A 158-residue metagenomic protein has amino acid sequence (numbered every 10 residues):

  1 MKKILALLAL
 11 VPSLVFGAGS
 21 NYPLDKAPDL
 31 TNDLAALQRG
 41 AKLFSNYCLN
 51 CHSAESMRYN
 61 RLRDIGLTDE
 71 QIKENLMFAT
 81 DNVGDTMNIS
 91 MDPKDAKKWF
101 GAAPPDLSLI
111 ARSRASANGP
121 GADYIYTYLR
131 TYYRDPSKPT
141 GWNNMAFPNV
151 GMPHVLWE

Functional and structural regions predicted by a protein language model:
M1-T31, E158: Post-cleavage N-terminal segment of exported redox proteins
A18-K42, S53-D64, I72: Electrostatic cytochrome c docking/interface patches
A27, I110-R112, V155: Short strand-loop junctions, especially beta-strand C-caps/beta-turns that link beta-sheets to coils or alpha-helices
K42-S53, A103-R112, Y124-T127: C-type cytochrome heme c attachment motif
M57, S113, E158: Short loop/turn segments at secondary-structure transitions that flank enzyme active sites
L62-I110: Structured domain cores in non-transmembrane regions
L67, A115-A122: Short, conserved charged micro-motifs
Y124-E158: Extracytoplasmic/lumenal ectodomains and periplasmic regions of secretory and membrane proteins
